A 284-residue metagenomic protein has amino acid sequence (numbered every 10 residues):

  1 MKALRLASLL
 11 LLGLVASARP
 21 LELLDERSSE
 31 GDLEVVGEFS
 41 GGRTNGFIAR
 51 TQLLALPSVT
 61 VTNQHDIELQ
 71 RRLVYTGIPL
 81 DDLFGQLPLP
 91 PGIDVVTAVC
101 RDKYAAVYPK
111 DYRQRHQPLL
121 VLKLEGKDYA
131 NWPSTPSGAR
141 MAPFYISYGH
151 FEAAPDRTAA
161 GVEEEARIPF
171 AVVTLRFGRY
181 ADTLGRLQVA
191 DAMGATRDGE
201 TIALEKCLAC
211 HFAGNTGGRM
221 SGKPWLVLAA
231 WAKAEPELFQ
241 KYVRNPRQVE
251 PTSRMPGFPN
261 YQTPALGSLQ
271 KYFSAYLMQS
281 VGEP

Functional and structural regions predicted by a protein language model:
K2-L9: Sec-dependent signal peptide recognition, specifically the positively charged N-region followed immediately by
L10-A18: Hydrophobic h-region of N-terminal signal peptides that target proteins for export in Gram-negative bacteria
L21-T183: Structured, non-membrane catalytic/scaffold regions adjacent to prosthetic-group chemistry
N63-R71, V189, L226-A230: Second-shell loop/turn segments in exported
L69-G77, L89, A192, T196 (+5 more regions): Solvent-exposed, acidic/flexible segments
R179-I202: Electrostatic cytochrome c docking/interface patches
E200, L208, F212-Y242: Gly/Gly-Pro-rich "capping" loops immediately C-terminal to redox-active cysteine motifs in periplasmic/lumenal
M220-V227, R244-P284: Axial heme c-ligation environment in periplasmic c-type cytochrome domains
